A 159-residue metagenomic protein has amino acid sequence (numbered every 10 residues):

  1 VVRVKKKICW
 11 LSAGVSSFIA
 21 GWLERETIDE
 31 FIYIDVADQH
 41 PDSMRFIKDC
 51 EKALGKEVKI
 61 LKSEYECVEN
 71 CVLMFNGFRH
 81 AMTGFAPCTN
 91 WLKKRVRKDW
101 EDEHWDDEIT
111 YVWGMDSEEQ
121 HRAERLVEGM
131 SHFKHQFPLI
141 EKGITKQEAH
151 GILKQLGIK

Functional and structural regions predicted by a protein language model:
V2-K159: Nucleotide-activated chemistry modules centered on ATP-dependent adenylation/adenylyltransferase
